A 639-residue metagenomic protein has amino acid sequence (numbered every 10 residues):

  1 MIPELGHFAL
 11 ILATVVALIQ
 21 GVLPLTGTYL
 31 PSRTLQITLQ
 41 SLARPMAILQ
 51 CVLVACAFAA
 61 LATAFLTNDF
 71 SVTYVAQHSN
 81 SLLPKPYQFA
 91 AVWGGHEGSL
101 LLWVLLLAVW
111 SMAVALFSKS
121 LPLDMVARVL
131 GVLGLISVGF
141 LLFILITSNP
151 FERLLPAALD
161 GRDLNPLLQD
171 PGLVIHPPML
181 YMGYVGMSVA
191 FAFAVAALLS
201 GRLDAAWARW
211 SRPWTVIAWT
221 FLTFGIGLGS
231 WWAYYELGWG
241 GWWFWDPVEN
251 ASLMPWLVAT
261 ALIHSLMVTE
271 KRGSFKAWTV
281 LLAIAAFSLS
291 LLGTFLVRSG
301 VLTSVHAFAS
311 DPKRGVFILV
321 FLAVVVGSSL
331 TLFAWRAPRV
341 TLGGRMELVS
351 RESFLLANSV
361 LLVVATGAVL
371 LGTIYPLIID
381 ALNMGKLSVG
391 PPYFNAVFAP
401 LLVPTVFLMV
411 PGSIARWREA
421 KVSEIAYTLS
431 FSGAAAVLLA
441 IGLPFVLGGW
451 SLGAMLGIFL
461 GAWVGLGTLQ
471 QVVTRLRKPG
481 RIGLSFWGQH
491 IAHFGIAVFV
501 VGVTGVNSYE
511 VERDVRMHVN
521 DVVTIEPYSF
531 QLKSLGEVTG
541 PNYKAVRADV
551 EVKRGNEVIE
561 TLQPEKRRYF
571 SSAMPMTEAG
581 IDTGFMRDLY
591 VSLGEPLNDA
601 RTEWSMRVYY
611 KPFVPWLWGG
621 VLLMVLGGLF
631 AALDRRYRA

Functional and structural regions predicted by a protein language model:
M1-I37, C56, F70, I175 (+5 more regions): Contiguous transmembrane helix-bundle modules in multi-pass membrane proteins
I11-L25, Y29, S99-S230: A conserved hydrophobic secondary-structure block that centers on an alpha-helix together with its immediately flanking
S32-V54, L116-S137, L199-T220, W245 (+5 more regions): Membrane-interfacial loop-to-helix junctions in multi-pass inner-membrane proteins
L49-F65, L133-I146, L282-S290, N358-L370 (+1 more regions): Hydrophobic alpha-helical membrane-insertion segments
A55-L130, L145-L164, I226-E270, G293-V316 (+1 more regions): Membrane-interface helix-loop-helix modules in multi-pass inner-membrane proteins
A90-A91, N165-D170, D588-W616, G620: Short, aromatic-rich amphipathic segments at membrane interfaces that lie adjacent to a transmembrane helix or signal
D514-R607: Soluble non-transmembrane domains of integral membrane proteins
